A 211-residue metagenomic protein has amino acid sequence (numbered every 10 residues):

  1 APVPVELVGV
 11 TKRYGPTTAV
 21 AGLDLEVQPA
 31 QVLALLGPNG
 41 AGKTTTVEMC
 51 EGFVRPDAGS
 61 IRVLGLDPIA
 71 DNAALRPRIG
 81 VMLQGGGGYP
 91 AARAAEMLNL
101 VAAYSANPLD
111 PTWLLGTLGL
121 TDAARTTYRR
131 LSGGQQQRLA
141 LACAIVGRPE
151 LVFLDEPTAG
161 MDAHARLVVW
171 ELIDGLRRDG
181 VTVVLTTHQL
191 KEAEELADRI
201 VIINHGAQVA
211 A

Functional and structural regions predicted by a protein language model:
E51: Helix-to-loop junction immediately C-terminal to a conserved catalytic motif
G59-A70, L75: Conserved ABC transporter NBD signature motif
N99, A103, P108-A123: Conserved ABC ATPase "signature" region
L141: Hydrophobic anchor residue at the start of the ABC signature
V152-E156: Catalytic Walker B motif of ABC-type/P-loop ATPase nucleotide-binding domains
